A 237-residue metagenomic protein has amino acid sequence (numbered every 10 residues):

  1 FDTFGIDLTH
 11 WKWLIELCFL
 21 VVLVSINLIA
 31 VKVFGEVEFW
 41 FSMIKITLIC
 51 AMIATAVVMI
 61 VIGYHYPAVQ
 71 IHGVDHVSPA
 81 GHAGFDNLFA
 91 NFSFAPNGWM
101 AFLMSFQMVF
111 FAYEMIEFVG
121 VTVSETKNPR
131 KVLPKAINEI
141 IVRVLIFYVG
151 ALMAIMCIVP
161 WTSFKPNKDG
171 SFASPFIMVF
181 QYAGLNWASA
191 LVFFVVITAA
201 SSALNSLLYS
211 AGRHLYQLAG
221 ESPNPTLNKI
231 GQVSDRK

Functional and structural regions predicted by a protein language model:
F1-L14, L48, T122-P129, K135-R143 (+1 more regions): Helix-loop-helix connectors at the membrane interface of multi-pass transporters/channels
F1-T3, P79, F89-F92, A136-N205 (+1 more regions): TM-loop-TM module centered on a large, flexible mid-protein loop between adjacent transmembrane helices in multi-pass
F1-W11, I26, V31, V61-F92 (+2 more regions): Extracellular/lumenal inter-transmembrane loop segments of multi-pass membrane transporters
L8-L14, F94-W99, Y182-L191: Membrane-interfacial loop-to-helix junctions in multi-pass transporters
W13-P79, F110-E114, I137-I141, L145: Membrane-interface loop-to-helix entry segments
C18-S25, L103-F110, L191-N205: Hydrophobic alpha-helical transmembrane segments of multi-pass membrane proteins
I29-E36, T55-H65, S124-K127, A154-W161 (+2 more regions): Juxtamembrane transmembrane-helix termini
A83-S163: Internal metal/ion-chelating core segments
